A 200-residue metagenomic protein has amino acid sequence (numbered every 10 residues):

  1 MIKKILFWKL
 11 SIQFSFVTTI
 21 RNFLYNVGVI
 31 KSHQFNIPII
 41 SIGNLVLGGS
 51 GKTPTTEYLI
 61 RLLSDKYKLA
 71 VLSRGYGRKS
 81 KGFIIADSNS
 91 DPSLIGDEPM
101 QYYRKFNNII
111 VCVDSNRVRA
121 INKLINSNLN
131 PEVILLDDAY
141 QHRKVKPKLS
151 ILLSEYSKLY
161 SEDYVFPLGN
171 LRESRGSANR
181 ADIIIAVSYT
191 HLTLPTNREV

Functional and structural regions predicted by a protein language model:
M1-L6, D65, N126-N130: Short, Lys/Arg-enriched, disordered terminal segments
M1-P38: A transmembrane-helix-recognition feature enriched in membrane-embedded lipid enzymes and envelope glyco-/phospholipid
Y25, I60, N122-N126: Generic structural signal for well-ordered alpha-helical scaffold segments
V29-G77, F83: Walker A (P-loop) phosphate-binding motif
L62, K105-F106, T193: Alpha-helical structural signal in soluble globular domains
Y76, F83-Y189: Phosphate/Mg2+-binding loops and adjacent switch elements in nucleotide/diphosphate-handling enzyme cores
T190-T196: Conserved small/polar residues in nucleotide/adenosyl-binding loops
